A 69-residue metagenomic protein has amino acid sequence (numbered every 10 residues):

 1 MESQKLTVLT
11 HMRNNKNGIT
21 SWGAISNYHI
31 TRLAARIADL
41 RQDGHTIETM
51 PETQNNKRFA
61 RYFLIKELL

Functional and structural regions predicted by a protein language model:
M1-L69: Catalytic phosphate/metal-binding cores of nucleic-acid and nucleotide-processing enzymes, i.e., regions that mediate
